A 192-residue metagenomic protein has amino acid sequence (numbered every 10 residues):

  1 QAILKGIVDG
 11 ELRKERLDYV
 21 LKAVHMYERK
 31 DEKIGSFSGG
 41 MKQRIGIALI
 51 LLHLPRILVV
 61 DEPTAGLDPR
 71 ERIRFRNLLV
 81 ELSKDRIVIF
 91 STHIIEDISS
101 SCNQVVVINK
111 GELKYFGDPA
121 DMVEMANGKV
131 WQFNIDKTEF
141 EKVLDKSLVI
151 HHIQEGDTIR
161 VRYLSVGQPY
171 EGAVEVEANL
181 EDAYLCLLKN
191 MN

Functional and structural regions predicted by a protein language model:
Q1-N103, V107-N109: ABC transporter nucleotide-binding domains
I3-G6, N127, K189: A generic structural signal for secondary-structure junctions that act as hinges or helix/strand caps at the edges
E28, K137, S165-G167: Non-catalytic surface loops within mature trypsin-like serine protease
G40, V123-N127, L180: Short, surface-exposed loop and linker segments with low hydrophobicity and enrichment for Pro/Ser/Thr
G46, D121, N179: Residue-level recognition of oxygen-bearing side chains
F75-R162: ABC transporter nucleotide-binding domain
L148-N192: C-terminal coupling/interaction segments
